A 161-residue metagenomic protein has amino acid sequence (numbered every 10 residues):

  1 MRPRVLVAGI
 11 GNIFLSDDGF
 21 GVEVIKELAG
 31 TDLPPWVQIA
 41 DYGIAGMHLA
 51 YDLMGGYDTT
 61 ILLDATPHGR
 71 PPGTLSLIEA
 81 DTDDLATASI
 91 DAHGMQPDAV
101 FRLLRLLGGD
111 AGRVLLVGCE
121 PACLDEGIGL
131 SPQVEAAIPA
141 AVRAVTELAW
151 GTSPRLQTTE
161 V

Functional and structural regions predicted by a protein language model:
M1-A111, L116-C119, I128-P139, A144-V161: N-terminal catalytic or cofactor-binding beta/alpha core of small enzyme domains
L124-D125: Short, solvent-exposed loop/turn segments at secondary-structure junctions
